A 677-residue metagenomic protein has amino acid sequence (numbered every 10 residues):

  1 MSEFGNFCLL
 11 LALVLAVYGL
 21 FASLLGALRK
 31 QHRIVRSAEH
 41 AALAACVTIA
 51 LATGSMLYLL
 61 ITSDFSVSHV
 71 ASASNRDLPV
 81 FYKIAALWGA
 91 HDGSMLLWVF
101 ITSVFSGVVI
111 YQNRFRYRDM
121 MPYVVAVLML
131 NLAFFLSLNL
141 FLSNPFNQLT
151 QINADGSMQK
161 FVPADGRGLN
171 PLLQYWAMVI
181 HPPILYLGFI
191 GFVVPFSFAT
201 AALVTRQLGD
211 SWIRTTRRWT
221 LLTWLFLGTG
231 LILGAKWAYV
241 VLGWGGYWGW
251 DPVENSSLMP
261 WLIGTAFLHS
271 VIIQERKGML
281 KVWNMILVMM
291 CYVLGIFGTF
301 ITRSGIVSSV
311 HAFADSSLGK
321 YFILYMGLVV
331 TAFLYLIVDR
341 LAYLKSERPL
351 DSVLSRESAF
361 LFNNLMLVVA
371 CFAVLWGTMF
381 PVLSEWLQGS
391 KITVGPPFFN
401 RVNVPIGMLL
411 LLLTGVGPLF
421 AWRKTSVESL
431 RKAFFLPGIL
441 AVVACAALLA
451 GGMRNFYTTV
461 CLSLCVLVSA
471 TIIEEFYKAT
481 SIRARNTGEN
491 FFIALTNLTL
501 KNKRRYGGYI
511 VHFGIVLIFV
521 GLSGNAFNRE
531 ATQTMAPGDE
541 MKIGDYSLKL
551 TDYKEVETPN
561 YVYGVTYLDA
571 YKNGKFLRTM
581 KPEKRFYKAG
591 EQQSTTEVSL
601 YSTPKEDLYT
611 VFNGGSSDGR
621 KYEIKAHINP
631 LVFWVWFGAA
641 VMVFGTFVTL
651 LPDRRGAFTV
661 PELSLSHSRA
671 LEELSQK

Functional and structural regions predicted by a protein language model:
M1-K677: Solvent-exposed, non-transmembrane regions of integral membrane proteins
